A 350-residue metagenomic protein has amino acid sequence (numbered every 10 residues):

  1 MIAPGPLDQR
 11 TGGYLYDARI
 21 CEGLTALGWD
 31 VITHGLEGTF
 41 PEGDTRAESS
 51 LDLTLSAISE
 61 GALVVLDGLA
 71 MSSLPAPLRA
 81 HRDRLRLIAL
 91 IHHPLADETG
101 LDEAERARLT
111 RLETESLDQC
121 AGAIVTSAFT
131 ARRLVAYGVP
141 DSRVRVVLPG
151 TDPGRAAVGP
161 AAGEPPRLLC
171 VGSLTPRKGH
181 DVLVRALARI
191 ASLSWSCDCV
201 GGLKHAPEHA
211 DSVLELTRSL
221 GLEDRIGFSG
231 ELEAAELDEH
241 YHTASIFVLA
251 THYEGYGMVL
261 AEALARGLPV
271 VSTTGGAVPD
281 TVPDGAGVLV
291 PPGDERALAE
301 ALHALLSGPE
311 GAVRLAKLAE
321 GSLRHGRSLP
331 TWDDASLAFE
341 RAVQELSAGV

Functional and structural regions predicted by a protein language model:
L95, A104-V125: Membrane-proximal helix-turn-helix segments that form the acceptor-binding/catalytic region of lipid-linked
F129, G150: Carbohydrate-associated surface elements
P160-K178, V184-R189, D198: Conserved donor-binding/catalytic core segment of Leloir-type glycosyltransferases
S196-L214, G230: Glycosyltransferase donor-sugar binding loop
E231-L232, E239-A244: Short alpha-helical donor nucleotide-sugar binding micro-motif in glycosyltransferases
H252: Aromatic "clamp/platform" in nucleotide-sugar-dependent glycosyltransferases that forms part of the donor/acceptor
L260, P269-S272: Short hydrophobic beta-strand element within catalytic cores of glycosyltransferases and related nucleotide-activated
D284, V288-R296, H303-E310: Conserved acidic donor-binding segment of nucleotide-sugar-dependent glycosyltransferases
